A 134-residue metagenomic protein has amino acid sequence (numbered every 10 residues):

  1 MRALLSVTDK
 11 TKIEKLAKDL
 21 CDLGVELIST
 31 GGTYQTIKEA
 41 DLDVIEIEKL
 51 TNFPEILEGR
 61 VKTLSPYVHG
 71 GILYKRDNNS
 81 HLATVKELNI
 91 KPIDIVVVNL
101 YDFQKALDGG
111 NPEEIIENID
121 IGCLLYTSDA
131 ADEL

Functional and structural regions predicted by a protein language model:
M1-L27, T33-I45: N-terminal glycine-/serine-/threonine-rich phosphate-binding loop
L4-S6, I72-Y74, I115-I116: Short, flexible loop segments at the rims of nucleotide/cofactor-binding pockets, characterized by
K12, G122-L125: Well-ordered alpha-helical segments embedded in enzymatic catalytic cores
I28-S29, I121: Short beta-strand scaffold positions
G32-F103, L124: Glycine-rich nucleotide/cofactor/substrate-binding loop typically near the N-terminus or early in the first domain
F103-E117: Glycine/threonine-rich flexible loop motifs
N118-I119, S128: Internal gly/pro-rich beta-alpha loop/helix module that stabilizes soluble enzyme cofactors or their anionic handles
Y126-L134: Single conserved hydrophobic/aromatic residue that forms the stacking wall/gate of nucleotide- or nucleobase-binding
